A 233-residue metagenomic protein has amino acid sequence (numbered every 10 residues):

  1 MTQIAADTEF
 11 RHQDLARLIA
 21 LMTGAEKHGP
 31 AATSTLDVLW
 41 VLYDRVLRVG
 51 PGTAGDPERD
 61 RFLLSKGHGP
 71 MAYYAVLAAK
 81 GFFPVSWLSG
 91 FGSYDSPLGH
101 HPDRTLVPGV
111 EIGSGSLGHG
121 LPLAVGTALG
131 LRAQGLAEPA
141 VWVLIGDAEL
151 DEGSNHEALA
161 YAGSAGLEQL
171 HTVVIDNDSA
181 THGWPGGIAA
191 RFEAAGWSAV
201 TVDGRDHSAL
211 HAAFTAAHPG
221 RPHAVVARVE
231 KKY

Functional and structural regions predicted by a protein language model:
M1-Q134, T201: Thiamine diphosphate
V49-T53, R59-R61, D103-Y233: Glycine-rich ThDP/TPP pyrophosphate-binding loop and its adjacent helix/strand module within ThDP-dependent enzymes
